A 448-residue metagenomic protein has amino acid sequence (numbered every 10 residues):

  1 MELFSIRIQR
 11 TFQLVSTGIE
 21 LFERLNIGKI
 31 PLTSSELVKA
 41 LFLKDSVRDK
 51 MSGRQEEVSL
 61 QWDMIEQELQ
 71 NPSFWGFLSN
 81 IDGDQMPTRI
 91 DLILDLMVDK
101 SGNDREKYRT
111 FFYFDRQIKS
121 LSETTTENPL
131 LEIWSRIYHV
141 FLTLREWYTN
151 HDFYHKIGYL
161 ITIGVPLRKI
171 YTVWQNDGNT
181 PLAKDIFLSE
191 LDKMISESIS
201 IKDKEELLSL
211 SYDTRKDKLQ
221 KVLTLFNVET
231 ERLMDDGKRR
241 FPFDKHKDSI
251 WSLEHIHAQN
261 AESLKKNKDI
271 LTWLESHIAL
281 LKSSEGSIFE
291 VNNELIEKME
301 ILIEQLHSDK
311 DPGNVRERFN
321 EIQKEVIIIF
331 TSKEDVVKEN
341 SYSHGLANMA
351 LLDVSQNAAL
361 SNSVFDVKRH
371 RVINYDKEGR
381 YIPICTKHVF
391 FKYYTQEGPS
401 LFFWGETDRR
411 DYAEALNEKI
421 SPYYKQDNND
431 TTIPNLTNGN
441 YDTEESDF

Functional and structural regions predicted by a protein language model:
M1-F448: Flexible coil/loop and intrinsically disordered segments
